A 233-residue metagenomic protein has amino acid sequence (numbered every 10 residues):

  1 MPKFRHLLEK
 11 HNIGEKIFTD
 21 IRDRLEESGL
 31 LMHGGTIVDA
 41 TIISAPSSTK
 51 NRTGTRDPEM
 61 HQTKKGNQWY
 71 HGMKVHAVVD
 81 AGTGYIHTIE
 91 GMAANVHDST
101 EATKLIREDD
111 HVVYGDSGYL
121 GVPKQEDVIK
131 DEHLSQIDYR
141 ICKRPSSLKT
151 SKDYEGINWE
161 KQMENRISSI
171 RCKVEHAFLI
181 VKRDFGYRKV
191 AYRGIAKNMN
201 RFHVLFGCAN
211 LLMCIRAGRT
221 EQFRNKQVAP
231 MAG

Functional and structural regions predicted by a protein language model:
M1-H133, R144, H203-N210: Polybasic low-complexity intrinsically disordered regions
E101, T150-S151, A217: Extended hydrophobic-aromatic, low-complexity segments
H111-V112, S117-N200: Helix-centered, glycine/charged polyanion-binding patches within enzymatic domains that contact phosphate-containing
F178, A191-Y192, N210, P230-G233: Intrinsic disorder/low-complexity segments
C208-T220: Membrane-helix cytosolic exit motif
A217-G233: A short, flexible helix-boundary coil/loop motif
